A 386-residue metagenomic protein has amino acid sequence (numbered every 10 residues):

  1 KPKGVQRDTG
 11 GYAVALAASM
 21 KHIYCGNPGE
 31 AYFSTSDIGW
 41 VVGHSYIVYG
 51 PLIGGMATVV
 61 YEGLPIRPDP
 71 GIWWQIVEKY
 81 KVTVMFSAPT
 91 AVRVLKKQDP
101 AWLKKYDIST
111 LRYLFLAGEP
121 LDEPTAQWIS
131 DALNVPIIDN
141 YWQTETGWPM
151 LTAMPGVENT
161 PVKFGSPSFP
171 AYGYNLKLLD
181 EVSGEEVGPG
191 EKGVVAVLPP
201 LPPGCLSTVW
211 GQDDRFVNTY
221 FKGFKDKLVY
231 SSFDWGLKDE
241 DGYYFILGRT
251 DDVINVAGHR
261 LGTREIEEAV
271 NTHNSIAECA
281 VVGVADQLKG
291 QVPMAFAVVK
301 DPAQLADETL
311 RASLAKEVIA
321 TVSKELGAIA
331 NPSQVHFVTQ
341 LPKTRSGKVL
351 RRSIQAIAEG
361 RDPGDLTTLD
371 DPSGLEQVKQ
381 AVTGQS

Functional and structural regions predicted by a protein language model:
K1-V14: Conserved AMP-binding A3 loop
R7, S34-T35, V60-E62, L116-A117 (+6 more regions): Thr-Gly-centered strand-to-loop micro-motif
G11, L16, I23-P65: Conserved AMP-binding loop of ANL adenylate-forming enzymes
P28-G29, Y49, I53-A57, Y61-E191 (+2 more regions): Conserved adenylate-forming
E78, M85, L201-P202, T208 (+5 more regions): AMP-binding/adenylate-forming catalytic core of the ANL superfamily
T110, N134, R215, S275-E278 (+3 more regions): Glycine-centered tight turns that cap/initiate beta-strands
P170-G173, E185-K222, L261, D362-P363: Conserved ATP/PPi-binding loop(s) of AMP-dependent carboxylate-activating enzymes
V182-G184, V338-G360: Flexible lysine-rich "adenylation lid" loop at the C-terminal edge of ANL adenylation domains
